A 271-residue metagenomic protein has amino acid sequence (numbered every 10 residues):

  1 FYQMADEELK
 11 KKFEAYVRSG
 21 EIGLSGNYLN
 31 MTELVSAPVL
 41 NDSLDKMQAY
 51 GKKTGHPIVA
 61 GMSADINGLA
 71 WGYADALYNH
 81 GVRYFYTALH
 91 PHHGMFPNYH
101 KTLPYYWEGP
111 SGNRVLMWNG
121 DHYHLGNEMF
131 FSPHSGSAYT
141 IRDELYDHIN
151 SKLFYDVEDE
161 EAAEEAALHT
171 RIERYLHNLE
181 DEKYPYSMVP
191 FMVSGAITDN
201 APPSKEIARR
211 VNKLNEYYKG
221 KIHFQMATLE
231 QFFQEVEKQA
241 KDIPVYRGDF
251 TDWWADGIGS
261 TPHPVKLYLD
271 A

Functional and structural regions predicted by a protein language model:
F1-A271: Catalytic-domain carbohydrate-binding cleft regions of carbohydrate-active enzymes
